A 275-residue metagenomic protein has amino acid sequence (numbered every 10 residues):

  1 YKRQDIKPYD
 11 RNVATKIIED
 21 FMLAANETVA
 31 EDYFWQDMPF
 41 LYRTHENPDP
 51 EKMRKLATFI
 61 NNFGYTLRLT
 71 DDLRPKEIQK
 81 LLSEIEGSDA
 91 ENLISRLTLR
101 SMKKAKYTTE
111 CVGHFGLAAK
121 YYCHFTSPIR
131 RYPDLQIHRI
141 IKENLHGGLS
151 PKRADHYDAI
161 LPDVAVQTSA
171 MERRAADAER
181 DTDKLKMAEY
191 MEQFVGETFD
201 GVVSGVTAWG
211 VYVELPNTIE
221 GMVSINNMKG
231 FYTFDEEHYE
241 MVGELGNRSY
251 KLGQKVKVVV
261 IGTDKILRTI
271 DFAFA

Functional and structural regions predicted by a protein language model:
Y1: Conserved small/polar residues in nucleotide/adenosyl-binding loops
Q4-N12, Y42, A118-T126: Short hinge/gating elements
I6-K7, I17, R54, S127 (+1 more regions): Short conserved micro-motifs at the rims of enzyme active sites and ligand-binding pockets
Y9-R11, M38, H45-N47, T218: An acidic- and aromatic-residue-enriched active-site/binding cleft used to recognize and process polar
R11-E31, S127-R130: Conserved pre-motif C helix in the palm subdomain of viral-like polymerases
T28, E46, E51, I60-A275: Structured C-terminal cores of nucleic-acid metabolism proteins
V29-R43: Glycine-rich phosphate/pyrophosphate-binding loops and their adjacent beta-strand/loop elements at enzyme active sites
